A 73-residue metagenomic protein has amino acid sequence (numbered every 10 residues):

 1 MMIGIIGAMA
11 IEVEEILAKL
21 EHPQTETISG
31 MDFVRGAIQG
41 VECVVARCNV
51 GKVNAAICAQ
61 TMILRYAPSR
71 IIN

Functional and structural regions predicted by a protein language model:
M1-N73: Accessory terminal and edge-of-domain segments that mediate assembly/interaction and cofactor placement around
